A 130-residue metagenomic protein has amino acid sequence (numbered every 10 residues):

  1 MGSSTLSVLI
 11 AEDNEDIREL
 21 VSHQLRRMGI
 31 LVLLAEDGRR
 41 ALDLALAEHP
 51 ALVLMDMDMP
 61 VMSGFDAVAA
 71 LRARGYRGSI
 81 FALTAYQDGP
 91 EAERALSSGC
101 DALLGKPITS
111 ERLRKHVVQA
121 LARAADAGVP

Functional and structural regions predicted by a protein language model:
E12: Conserved acidic carboxylate
E19-R27: Charged docking surfaces used in two-component/phosphorelay signaling
G29-E36, L44: Short hydrophobic/Thr-rich beta-strand motif most characteristic of the beta2 strand and flanking loop of CheY-like
D37-R40, S63-D66: Acidic catalytic/metal-coordinating carboxylates
E48-L54: Active-site beta3 strand of CheY-like receiver
M59: Receiver (REC) domain active-site loop signature in two-component systems and cognate sites in sensor histidine kinases
P90, I108-V117: C-terminal output helix
